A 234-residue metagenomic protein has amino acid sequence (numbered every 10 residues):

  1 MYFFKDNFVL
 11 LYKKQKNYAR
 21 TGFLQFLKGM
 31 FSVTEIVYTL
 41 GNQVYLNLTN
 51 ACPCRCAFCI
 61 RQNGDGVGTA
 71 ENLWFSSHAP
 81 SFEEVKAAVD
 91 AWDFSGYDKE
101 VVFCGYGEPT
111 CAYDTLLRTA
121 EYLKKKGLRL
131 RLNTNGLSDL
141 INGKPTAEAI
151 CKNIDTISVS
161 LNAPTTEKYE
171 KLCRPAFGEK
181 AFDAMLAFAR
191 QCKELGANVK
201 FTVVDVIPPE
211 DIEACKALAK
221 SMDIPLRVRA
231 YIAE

Functional and structural regions predicted by a protein language model:
Q15, Q25-F26: Cationic, low-complexity basic patches in intrinsically disordered or flexible, solvent-exposed regions
T34-P80: Canonical Radical SAM [4Fe-4S] cluster-binding loop centered on the CxxxCxxC motif and its immediate flanking residues
N63-A70, Y97-E100, T165-K168: Short, basic/glycine-rich phosphate-binding loops at helix/coil junctions that contact nucleotide phosphates
P80-Y106: Short Fe-S-cluster ligation motifs
Y106-E234: Conserved AdoMet/S-adenosylmethionine-binding subsite of the radical SAM
